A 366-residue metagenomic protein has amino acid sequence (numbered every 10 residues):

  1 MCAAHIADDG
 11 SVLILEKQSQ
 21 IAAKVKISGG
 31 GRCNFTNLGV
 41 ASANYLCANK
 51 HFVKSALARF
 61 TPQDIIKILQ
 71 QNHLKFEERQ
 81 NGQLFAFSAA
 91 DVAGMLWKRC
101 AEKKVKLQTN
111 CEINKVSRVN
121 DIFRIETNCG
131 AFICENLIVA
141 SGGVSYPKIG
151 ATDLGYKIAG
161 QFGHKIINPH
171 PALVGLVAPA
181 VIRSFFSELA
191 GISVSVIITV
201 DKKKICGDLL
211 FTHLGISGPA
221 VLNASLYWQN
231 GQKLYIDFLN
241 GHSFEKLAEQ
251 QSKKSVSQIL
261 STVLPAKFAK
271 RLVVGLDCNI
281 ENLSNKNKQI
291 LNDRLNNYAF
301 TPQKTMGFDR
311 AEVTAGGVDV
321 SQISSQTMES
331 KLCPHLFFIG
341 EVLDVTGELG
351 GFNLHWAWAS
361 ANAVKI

Functional and structural regions predicted by a protein language model:
M1-I14, W358-I366: N-terminal Rossmann-like FAD-binding beta1-loop-alpha1 element of flavoenzymes
A7-G30: Glycine-rich FAD pyrophosphate-binding loop
L15, I113, F132-A151, A159-G160 (+3 more regions): Short hydrophobic core segments
S19-I21, K26-I27, F35-S42, K165-H170 (+1 more regions): An anion/pyrophosphate-binding glycine-rich loop and adjacent beta-alpha core in soluble alpha-beta enzymes
G30-E78: Glycine-rich active-site loop/strand segments that organize a redox cofactor
R59-N136, V273, S284: Feature captures the FAD/FMN-dependent oxidoreductase FAD-binding
T109, R271-T346: A glycine-rich dinucleotide-binding beta-alpha-beta segment and adjacent secondary-structure elements that constitute
V144-F162, D344-I366: A conserved FAD-binding loop/helix module that cradles the flavin
